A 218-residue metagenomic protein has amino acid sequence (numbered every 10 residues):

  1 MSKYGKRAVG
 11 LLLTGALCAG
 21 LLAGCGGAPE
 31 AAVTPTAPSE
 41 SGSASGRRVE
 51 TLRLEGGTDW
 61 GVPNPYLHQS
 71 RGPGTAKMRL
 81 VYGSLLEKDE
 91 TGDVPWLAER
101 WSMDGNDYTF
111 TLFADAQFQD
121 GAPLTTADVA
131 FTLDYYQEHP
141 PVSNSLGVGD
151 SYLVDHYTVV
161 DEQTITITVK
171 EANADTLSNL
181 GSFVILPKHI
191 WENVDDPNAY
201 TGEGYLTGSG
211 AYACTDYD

Functional and structural regions predicted by a protein language model:
M1-L52, H156: Short, low-complexity disordered leader/linker segments with a strong preference for bacterial N-terminal type II
R48-D59, E99, D107-F110, V129-T132 (+2 more regions): Short, well-ordered beta-strand elements
V49, L80, W96, G105-D107 (+3 more regions): Extracytoplasmic
E55-D104, D134, T207-G208: N-terminal lobe/hinge region of extracytoplasmic solute-binding protein
A76, L80, W96, D107 (+4 more regions): Extracytoplasmic/secreted proteins, especially bacterial periplasmic and envelope-associated proteins
E90, Q117, D134-P141, A172-A174 (+2 more regions): Sec-exported extracytoplasmic/periplasmic mature domains
R100-V142, T166: Aromatic- and charge-enriched surface segment that lines or borders ligand/interaction sites
S102, G147-N193, A211, T215-D216: Surface-exposed binding/hinge segments that line and control ligand-binding clefts or catalytic entry sites
